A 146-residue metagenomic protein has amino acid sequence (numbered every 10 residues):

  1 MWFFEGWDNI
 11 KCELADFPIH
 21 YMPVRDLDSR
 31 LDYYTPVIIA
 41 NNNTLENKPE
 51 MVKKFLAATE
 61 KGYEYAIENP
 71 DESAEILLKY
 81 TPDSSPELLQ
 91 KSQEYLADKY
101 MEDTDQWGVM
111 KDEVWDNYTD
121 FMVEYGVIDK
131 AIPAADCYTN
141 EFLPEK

Functional and structural regions predicted by a protein language model:
M1-T81: Pocket-lining segment of extracytoplasmic ligand-binding domains
P18-Y21, P86-E87, I128-A135: A local structural motif
D26-L27, Q90-A97, I132-P144: Short linear loop/turn motifs
N47-Y125: Secondary-structure end/capping motifs
W115-K146: Conserved C-terminal helix/tail region of periplasmic/extracytoplasmic solute-binding proteins
